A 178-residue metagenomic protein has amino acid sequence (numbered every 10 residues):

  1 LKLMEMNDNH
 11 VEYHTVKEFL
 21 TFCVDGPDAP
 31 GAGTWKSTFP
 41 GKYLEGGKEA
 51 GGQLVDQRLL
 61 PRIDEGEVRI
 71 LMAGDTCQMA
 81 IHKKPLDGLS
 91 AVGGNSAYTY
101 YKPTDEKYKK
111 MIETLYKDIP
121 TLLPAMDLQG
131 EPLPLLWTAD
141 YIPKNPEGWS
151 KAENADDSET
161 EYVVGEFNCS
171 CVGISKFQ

Functional and structural regions predicted by a protein language model:
K2-P132, D140-D157: Phosphate-binding site of ATP-dependent enzymes
Q78-M79, V163-G165: Protein kinase-like catalytic core scaffold
K83-S90, N168-F177: Glycine-rich phosphate/pyrophosphate-binding beta-alpha loops
